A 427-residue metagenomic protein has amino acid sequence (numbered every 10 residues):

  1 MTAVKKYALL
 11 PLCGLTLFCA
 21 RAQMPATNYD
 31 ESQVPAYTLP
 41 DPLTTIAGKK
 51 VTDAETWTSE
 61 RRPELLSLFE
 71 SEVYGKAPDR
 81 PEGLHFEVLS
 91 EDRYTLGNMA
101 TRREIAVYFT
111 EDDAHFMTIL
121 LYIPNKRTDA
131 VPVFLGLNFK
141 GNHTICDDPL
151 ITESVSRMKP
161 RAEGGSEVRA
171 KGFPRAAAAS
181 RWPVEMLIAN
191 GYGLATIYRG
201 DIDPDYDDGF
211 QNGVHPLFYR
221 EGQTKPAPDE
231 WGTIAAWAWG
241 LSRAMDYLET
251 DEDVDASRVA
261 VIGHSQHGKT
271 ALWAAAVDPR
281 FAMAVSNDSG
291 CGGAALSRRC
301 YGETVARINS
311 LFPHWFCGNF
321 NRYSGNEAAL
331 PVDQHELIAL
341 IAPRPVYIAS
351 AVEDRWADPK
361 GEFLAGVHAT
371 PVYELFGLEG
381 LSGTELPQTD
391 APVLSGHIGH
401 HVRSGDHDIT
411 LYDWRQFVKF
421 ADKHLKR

Functional and structural regions predicted by a protein language model:
A8-T16: Bacterial N-terminal signal peptides
Q23-A77: N-terminal pre-domain segments of enzymes
T118-L121, D129-F139: Short beta-strand element of the alpha/beta-hydrolase
G136-T250, A256, L296-R299: Cap/lid segment of the alpha/beta-hydrolase catalytic domain
V214-L217, E221, S286-L337, D358 (+1 more regions): Mobile cap/lid helix-loop segments that gate and shape the active-site cleft of serine hydrolases
A236, S242-E303, R307, L311 (+2 more regions): Primarily recognizes the serine-hydrolase "nucleophile elbow" in alpha/beta-hydrolase and SGNH/GDSL folds
L311, G366-R427: C-terminal catalytic histidine-bearing segment of alpha/beta-hydrolase fold enzymes
A342-A357, R403-G405: Conserved strand-to-loop "acid loop" that flanks and positions the catalytic carboxylate
